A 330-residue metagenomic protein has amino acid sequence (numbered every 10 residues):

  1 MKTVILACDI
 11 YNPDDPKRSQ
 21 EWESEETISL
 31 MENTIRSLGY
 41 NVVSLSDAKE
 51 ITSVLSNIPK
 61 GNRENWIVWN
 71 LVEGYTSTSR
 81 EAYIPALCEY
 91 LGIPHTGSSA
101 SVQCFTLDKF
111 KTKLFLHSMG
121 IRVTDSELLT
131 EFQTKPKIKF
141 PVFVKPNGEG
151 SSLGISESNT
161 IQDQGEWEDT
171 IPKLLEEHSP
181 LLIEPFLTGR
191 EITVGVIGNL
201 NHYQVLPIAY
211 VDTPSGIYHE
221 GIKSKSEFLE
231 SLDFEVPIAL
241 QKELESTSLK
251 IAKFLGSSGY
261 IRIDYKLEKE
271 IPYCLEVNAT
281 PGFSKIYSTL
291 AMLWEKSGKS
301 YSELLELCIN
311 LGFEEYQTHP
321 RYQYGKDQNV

Functional and structural regions predicted by a protein language model:
M1-P94, S101, F105-L107, L311 (+1 more regions): ATP-binding N-terminal substructure of ATP-dependent carboxylate-amine bond-forming enzymes
K2-C8, I58-N62, C104-L182, T188: Active-site nucleotide/adenylate-binding loops and adjacent lid/helix of ATP-dependent enzymes
R36, E89, H117, L175 (+1 more regions): Anion (oxyanion) recognition and catalysis
V42, P94-H95, V123, V142 (+1 more regions): Hydrophobic beta-strand scaffold residues
L129, I155-D163, V196-N199, E268 (+2 more regions): Short beta-strand-to-turn element immediately C-terminal to the catalytic PLP-Schiff-base lysine in fold type I
Q164-E243, L249, L267, I271-Y273: Phosphate-binding site of ATP-dependent enzymes
P237-V330: ATP-dependent carboxylate activation and anion-phosphoryl transfer catalytic cores that bind Mg-ATP to form
